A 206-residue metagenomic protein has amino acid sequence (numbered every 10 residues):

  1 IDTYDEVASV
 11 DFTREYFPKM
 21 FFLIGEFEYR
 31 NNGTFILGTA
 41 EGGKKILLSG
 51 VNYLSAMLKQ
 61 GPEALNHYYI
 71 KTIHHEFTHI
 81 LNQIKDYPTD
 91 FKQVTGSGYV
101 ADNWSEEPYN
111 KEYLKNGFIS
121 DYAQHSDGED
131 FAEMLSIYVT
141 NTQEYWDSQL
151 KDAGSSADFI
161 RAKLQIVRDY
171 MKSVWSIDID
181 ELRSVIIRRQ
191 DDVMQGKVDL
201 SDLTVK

Functional and structural regions predicted by a protein language model:
I1-L47: Auxiliary, metal-adjacent structural segments of Zn-dependent hydrolase domains
D2-S9, T78-D86, I137-E144, K172: Sec-exported extracytoplasmic/periplasmic mature domains
D5-I24, I84, Y145-G154, D158 (+1 more regions): Surface-exposed patches in mature extracellular/periplasmic domains of secreted proteins
M20-L23, K45-G50, D130-Y138: Structural recognition of the beta-strand scaffold that forms the well-ordered cores of secreted hydrolase catalytic
E26-R30, Y53-S55, Y87-P88, V139: Solvent-exposed loop/turn segments at secondary-structure junctions within structured extracellular/periplasmic domains
G61-P88, A132: Active-site recognition of the HExxH zinc-binding catalytic motif
H75-E112: Short helix-loop boundary/capping segments
Y99-I177, D192-K206: Metalloprotease/metallohydrolase-associated module, dominated by Zn2+-dependent proteases
